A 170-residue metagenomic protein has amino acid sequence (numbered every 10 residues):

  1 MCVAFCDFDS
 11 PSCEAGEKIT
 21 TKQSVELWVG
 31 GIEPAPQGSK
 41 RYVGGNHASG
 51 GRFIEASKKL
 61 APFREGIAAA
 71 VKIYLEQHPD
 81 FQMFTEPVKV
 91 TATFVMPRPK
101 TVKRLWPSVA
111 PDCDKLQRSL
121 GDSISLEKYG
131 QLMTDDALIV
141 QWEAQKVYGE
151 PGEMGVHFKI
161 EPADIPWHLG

Functional and structural regions predicted by a protein language model:
C2-G170: Acidic, proline/glycine-enriched N-terminal capping motif
